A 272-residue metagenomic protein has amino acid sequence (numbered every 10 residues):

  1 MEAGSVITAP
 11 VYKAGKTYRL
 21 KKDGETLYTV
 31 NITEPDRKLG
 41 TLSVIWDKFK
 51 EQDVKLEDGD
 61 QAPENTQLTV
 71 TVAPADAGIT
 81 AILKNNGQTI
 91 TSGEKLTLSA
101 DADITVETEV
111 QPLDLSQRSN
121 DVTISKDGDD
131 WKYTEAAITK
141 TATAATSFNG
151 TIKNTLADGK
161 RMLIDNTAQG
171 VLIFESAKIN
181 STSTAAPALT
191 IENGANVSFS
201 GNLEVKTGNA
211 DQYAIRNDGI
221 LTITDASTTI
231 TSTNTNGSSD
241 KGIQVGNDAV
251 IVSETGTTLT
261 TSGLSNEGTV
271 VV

Functional and structural regions predicted by a protein language model:
M1-T80, K84-P112: Secondary-structure capping and domain/repeat boundary segments
I7, T17-Y18, E34, T69-P74 (+1 more regions): A composition-driven surface/loop motif
